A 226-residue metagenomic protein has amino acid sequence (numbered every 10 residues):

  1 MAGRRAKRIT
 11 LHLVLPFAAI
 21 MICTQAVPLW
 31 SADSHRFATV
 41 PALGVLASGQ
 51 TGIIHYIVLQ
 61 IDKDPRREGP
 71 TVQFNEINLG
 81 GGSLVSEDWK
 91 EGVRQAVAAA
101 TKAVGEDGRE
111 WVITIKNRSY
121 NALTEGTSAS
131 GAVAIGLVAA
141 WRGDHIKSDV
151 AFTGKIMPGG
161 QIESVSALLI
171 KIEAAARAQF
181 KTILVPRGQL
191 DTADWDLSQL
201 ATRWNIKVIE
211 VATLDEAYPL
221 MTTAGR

Functional and structural regions predicted by a protein language model:
M1-A2, S31: Initiator methionine at the very start of the polypeptide chain
A2-P16: Bacterial N-terminal signal peptides that target proteins for export
V14-Q25: Bacterial N-terminal signal peptides
P28-R226: Peripheral, non-AAA+ core regions of ATP-driven protein-machinery
